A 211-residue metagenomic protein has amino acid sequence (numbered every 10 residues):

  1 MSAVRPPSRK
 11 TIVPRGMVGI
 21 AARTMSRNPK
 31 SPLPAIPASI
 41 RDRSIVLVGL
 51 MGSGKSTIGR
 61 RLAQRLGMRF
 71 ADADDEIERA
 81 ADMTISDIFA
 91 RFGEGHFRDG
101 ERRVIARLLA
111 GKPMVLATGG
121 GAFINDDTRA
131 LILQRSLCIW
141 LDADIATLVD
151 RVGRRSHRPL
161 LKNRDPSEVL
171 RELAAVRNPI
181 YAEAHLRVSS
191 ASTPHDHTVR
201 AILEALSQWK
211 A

Functional and structural regions predicted by a protein language model:
S2-T11, R15, R23-S26, S31: Low-acidity, Ser/Thr- and Arg-rich intrinsically disordered low-complexity segments
A22-I40, R61, R65, G111 (+1 more regions): NTP-dependent small-molecule kinase module
L47: Hydrophobic anchor at the beta1->P-loop junction of P-loop NTPases
L50: P-loop (Walker A) phosphate-binding loop of NTP-binding proteins
K55: Conserved lysine of the Walker
I58: Hydrophobic positions on the alpha1 helix immediately C-terminal to the Walker A/P-loop
R69-L133, H157-R158, I180: ATP-dependent small-molecule kinase phosphotransfer cores that center on conserved nucleotide phosphate-binding segments
Q134-P179: A glycine- and Lys/Arg-enriched "phosphate-lid" helix/loop adjacent to the NTP-binding pocket of small-molecule kinases
